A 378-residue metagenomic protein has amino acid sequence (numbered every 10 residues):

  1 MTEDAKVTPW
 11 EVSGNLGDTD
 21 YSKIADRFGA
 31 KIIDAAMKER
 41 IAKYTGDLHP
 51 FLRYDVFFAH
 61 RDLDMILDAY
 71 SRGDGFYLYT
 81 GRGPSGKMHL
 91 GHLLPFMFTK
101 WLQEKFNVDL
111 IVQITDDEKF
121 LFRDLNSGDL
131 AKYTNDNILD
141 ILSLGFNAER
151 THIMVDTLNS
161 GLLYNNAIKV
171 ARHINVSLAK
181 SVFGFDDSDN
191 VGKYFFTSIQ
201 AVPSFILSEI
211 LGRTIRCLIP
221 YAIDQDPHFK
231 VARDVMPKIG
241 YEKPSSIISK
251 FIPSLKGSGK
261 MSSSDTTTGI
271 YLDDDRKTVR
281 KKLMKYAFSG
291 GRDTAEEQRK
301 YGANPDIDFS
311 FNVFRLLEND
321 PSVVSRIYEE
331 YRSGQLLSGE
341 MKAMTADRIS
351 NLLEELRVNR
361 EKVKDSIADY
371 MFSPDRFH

Functional and structural regions predicted by a protein language model:
M1-R82, R233-M284, G290-E297, P305 (+1 more regions): Non-catalytic terminal extensions that flank enzyme cores
G46-K119, I219-I223: N-terminal catalytic cores of NTP/NDP-binding nucleotidyl/phosphoryl-transfer enzymes
L94, L110-S143: Active-site rim/loop-helix segments in enzyme catalytic domains that contact anionic ligands
T99, I141, D224, S258 (+1 more regions): Residue-level signal for inorganic ion chemistry
N107, I206-R216, L317-I327: Short helix-capping/linker segments at secondary-structure and domain boundaries
F120, V155-L163, F251-G259: Short, conserved secondary-structure transition motifs
G128-S245: Divalent-metal (Mg2+/Mn2+/Ca2+)-assisted nucleotide/phosphate chemistry catalytic cores
T157, D186-F195, Q298-D308, L336 (+1 more regions): Structural motif
